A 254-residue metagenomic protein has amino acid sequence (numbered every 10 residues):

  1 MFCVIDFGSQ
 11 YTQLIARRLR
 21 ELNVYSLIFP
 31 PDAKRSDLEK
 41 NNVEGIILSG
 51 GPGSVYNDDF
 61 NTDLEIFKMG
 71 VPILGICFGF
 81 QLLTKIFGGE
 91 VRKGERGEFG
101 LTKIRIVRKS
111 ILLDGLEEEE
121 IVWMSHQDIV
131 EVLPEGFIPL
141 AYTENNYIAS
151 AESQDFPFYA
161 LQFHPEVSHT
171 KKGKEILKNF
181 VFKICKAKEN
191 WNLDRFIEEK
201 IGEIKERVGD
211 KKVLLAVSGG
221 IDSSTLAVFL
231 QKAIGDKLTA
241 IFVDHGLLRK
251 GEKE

Functional and structural regions predicted by a protein language model:
M1-L48, S54-N57, F67-M69, K85-E254: RNA-binding accessory domains that recognize and position tRNA/RNA substrates
D58-T62: Metal-dependent catalytic neighborhoods of phosphoester/phosphodiester hydrolases
G75, G79, T84: Gly/Ala-rich beta-loop-alpha elbow adjacent to hydrolase catalytic centers
